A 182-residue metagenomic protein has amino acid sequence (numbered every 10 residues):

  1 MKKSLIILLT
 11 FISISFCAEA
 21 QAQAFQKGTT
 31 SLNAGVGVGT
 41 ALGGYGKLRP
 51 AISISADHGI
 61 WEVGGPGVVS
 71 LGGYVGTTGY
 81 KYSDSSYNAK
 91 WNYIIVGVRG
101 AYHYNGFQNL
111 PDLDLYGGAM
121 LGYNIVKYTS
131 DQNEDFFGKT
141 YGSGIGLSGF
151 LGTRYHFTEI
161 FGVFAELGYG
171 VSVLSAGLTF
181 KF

Functional and structural regions predicted by a protein language model:
M1-T29: Cleavable N-terminal export/targeting peptides
A20-V63, G177-K181: Short glycine/proline- and aromatic-enriched beta-strand/turn motifs that initiate or cap beta-hairpins
Q21-T29, G46, W61-V69, N105-D114 (+1 more regions): Short loop/turn motifs that connect adjacent beta-strands in outer-membrane beta-barrel proteins
G28-T30, G46-I52, K90-V96, L113 (+2 more regions): Residues that define the transmembrane beta-barrel architecture of outer-membrane proteins
A34-V38, I52-H58, V98-Y102, A119-Y123 (+3 more regions): Residues on the lipid-exposed face of transmembrane beta-strands in outer-membrane beta-barrel proteins
V36-L42, H58, V75-K81, Y104 (+3 more regions): Transmembrane beta-strands of outer-membrane beta-barrel pores
Y45-L48, Y82-A89, K127-F136, G177-K181: Outer-membrane beta-barrel translocator domains and adjoining extracellular loop/strand segments of Gram-negative
Y74-F107, G118-S130: Outer-membrane beta-barrel translocator/channel fold
